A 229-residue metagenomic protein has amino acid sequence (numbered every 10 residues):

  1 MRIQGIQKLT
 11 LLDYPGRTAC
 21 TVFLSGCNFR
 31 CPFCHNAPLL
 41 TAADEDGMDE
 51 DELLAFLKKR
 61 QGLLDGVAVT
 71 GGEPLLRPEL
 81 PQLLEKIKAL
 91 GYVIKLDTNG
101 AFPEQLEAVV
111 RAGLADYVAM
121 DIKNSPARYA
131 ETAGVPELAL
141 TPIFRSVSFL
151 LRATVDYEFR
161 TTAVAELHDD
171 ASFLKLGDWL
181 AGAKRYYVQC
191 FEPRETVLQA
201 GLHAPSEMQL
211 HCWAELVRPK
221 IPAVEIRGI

Functional and structural regions predicted by a protein language model:
M1-R17: Short, charged low-complexity linear segments at domain edges
Y14-M48: Canonical Radical SAM [4Fe-4S] cluster-binding loop centered on the CxxxCxxC motif and its immediate flanking residues
S25, T70, D121: Short beta-strand segments
D46-F56: Glycine-rich, highly charged phosphate/nucleotide-binding loops
L54-G66, L75-S206: Conserved AdoMet/S-adenosylmethionine-binding subsite of the radical SAM
E207-L216: Low-complexity, intrinsically disordered Gly/Pro/Thr-rich segments
V224-I229: Acidic carboxylate-rich catalytic motifs and surrounding loops in phosphoryl-/glycosyl-chemistry enzymes
